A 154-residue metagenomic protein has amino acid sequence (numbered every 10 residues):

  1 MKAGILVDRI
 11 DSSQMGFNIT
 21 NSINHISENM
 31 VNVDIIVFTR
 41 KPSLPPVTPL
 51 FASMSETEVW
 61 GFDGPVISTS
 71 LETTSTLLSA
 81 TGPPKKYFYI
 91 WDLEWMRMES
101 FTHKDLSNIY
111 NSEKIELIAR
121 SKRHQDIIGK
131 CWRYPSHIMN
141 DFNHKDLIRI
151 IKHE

Functional and structural regions predicted by a protein language model:
M1-F62, C131, S136, H144-E154: N-terminal pre-catalytic "stem/leader" segment of glycosyltransferase-like enzymes
D8, I90-E94, N140-F142: Histidine-centered beta-alpha loop that forms part of the nucleotide-sugar donor binding/catalytic region in diverse
N21-S22, T76-T81, F101-D105, I127 (+2 more regions): A short acidic, amphipathic alpha-helical/loop segment
V33-I35, K86, L117: Hydrophobic/aromatic residues located in beta-strands of well-ordered beta-sheets within soluble catalytic
V37-S43, T69-S75, R120-D126: Short, polar loop motifs at secondary-structure junctions
P42, L93-E94, H124, N143: Residue-level detector of flexible, active-site-proximal loop/helix-junction positions within diverse enzyme catalytic
S43-N111: Extended catalytic core of nucleotide-activated donor transferases of GT-like folds
T76, K114-S136, N143-D146: A short, active-site helix/loop in glycosyltransferases that binds the activated sugar's phosphate group
